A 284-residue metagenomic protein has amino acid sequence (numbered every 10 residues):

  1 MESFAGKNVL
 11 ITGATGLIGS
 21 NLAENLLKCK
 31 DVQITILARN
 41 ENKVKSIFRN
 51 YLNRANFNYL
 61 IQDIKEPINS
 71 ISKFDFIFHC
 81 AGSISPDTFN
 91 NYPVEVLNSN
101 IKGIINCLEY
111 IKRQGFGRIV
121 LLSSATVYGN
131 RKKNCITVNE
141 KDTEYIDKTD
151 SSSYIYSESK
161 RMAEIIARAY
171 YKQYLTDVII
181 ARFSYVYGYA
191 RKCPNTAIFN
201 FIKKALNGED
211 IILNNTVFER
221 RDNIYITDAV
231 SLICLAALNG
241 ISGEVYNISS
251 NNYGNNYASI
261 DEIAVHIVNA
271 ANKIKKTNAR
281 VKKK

Functional and structural regions predicted by a protein language model:
V9-C29: N-terminal Rossmann NAD(P)H-binding glycine-rich loop of SDR-like oxidoreductase domains
N58, A205-K284: C-terminal substrate-binding subdomain of Rossmann-fold SDR/epimerase-dehydratase oxidoreductases
I61-S99: NAD(P)H-binding glycine-rich loop region in Rossmannoid oxidoreductase-like domains and their noncatalytic homologs
H79, I105-I155: Conserved Rossmann-fold NAD(P)-dependent oxidoreductase catalytic core, especially the SDR/UDP-sugar
G82, Y92, L97-I104, I111 (+2 more regions): Short alpha-helix in the Rossmann-fold core of NAD(P)-dependent oxidoreductases
F89, E144-S152, V178-V186, N200-I224 (+1 more regions): A conserved pocket-lining segment of Rossmann-fold NAD(P)-dependent short-chain dehydrogenase/reductase
V127-G129, I155, I179-T196, G254: Flexible, glycine-rich beta-alpha linker
D150-I179, L206-N207: Active-site Tyr-X1-5-Lys
